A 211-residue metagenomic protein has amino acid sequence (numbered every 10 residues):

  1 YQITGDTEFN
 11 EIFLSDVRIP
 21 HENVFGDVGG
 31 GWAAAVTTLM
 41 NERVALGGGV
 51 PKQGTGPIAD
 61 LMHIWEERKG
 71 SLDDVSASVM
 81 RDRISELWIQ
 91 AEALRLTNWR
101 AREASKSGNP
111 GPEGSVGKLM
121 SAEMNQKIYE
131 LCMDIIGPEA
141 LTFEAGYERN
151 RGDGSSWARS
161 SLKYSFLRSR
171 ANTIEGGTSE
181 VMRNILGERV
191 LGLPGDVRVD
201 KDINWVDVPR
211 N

Functional and structural regions predicted by a protein language model:
Y1-T97, N172, V206-N211: Glycine-rich beta->alpha junctions and the first turn(s) of the following alpha-helix
Q2-D6, M133, Y164, G177: A general structural signal for short secondary-structure junctions and capping/turn motifs
G5, H21, G111-P112, M182: Flexible loop/turn segments at secondary-structure boundaries
F9, I58, A91, G111 (+3 more regions): Active-site lining segments that contact anionic ligands and/or coordinate catalytic metals
S15, I19-P20, N41, E67 (+6 more regions): Short, well-ordered loop/turn and helix-capping segments at boundaries between secondary-structure elements and domains
G29-P51, A140-N211: Glycine-rich phosphate/cofactor-binding loops in nucleotide/flavin-utilizing enzymes
D74, S78-R81, E92-G154: C-terminal helix-coil-helix/basic helical segment that borders enzyme active sites and/or dimer interfaces and provides
